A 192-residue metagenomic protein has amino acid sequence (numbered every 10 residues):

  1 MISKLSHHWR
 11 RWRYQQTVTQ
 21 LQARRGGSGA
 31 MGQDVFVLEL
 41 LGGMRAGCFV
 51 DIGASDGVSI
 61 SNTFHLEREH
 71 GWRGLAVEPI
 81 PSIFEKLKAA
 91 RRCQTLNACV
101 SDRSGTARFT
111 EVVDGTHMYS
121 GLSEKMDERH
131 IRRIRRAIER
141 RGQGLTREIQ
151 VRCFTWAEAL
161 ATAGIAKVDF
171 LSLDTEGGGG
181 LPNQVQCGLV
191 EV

Functional and structural regions predicted by a protein language model:
M1-V192: Phosphate/nucleotide-binding beta-alpha loop and adjacent structural elements of enzyme active sites
